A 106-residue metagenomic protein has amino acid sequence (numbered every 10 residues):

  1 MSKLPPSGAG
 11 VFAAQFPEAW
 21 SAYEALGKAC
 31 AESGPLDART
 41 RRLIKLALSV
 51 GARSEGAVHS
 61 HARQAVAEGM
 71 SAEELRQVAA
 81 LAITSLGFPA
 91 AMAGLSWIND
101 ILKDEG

Functional and structural regions predicted by a protein language model:
M1-T40, V66-A67, A93-G106: Acidic, glycine/proline-rich low-complexity segments that act as flexible tails and inter-domain linkers
Y23, G27, L43-V50, V78-S85: Short alpha-helical scaffolding segments that buttress acidic/His motifs in well-ordered protein cores
C30, G34, G51-E55, G69 (+1 more regions): Residues at alpha-helix boundaries and short interhelical turns
A38-L43, E73-Q77: Alpha-helical scaffolds flanking conserved acidic
A47-L48, H61, I98: Buried hydrophobic packing segments
R53-A80: Mid-chain, well-packed structural core segment of small domains
E74-I101: C-terminal structural segments of small proteins and small subunits
